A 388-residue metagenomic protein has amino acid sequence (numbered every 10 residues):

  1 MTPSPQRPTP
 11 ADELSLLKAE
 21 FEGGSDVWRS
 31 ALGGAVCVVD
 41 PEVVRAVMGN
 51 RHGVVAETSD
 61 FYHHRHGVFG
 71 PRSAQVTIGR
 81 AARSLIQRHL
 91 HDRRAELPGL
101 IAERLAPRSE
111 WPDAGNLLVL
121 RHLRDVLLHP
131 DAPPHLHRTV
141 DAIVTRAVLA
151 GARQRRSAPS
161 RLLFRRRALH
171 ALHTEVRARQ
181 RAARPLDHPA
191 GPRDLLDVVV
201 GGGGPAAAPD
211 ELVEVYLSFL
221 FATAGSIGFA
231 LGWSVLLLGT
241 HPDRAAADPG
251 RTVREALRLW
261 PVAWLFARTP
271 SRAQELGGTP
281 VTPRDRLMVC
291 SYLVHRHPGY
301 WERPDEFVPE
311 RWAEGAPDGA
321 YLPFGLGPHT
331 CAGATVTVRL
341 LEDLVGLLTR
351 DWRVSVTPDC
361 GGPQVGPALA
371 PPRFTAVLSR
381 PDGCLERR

Functional and structural regions predicted by a protein language model:
M1-L14, G34, V39-R179, P381-R388: Cytochrome P450 catalytic-domain helical core, especially the substrate-recognition surface and oxygen-activation
S4-E22, A246-T279: Conserved cytochrome P450 K-helix E-x-x-R motif and the immediately C-terminal K′/meander segment
H52, C290-G315: Conserved cytochrome P450 K-helix/beta-meander segment immediately N-terminal to the heme-binding cysteine loop
L123, R193-A256, L341: Central I-helix of cytochrome P450 enzymes
V336-L369: Cytochrome P450 heme-binding "Cys pocket" and the immediately downstream C-terminal segment
